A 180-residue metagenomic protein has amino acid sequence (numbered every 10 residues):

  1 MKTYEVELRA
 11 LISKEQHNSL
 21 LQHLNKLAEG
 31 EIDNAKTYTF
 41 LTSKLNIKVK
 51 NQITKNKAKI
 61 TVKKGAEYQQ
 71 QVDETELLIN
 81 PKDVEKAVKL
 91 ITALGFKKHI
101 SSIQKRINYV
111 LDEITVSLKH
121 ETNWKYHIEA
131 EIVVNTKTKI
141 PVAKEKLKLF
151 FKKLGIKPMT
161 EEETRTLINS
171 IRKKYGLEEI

Functional and structural regions predicted by a protein language model:
M1-E113, K157-I180: N-terminal strand-loop-strand beta-hairpin
L27-G30, I79-K82, I128, N135-T138 (+1 more regions): Short, low-complexity, polar/charged sequence segments that are solvent-exposed and flexible
Q69-E74, E129, I140-P141: A short, polar/proline- and glycine-enriched secondary-structure boundary/capping micro-motif
K97-I140: Conserved, surface-exposed functional patches that form binding/active-site neighborhoods
T136-L167: Mixed-charge, glycine-accented linear interaction segment located at domain edges/termini
